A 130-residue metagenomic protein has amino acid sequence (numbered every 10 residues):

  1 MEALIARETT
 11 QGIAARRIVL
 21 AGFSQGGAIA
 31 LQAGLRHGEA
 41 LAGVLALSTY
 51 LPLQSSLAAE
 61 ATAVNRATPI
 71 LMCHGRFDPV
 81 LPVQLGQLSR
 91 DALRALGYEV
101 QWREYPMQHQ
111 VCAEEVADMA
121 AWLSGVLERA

Functional and structural regions predicted by a protein language model:
E2, A6, L35, Q87 (+1 more regions): Amphipathic, non-transmembrane alpha-helical secondary structure
E2-V19: Gly/Ser-rich "nucleophile elbow"/oxyanion-hole loop immediately N-terminal to the catalytic nucleophile in hydrolases
R16, N65-I70, L96-E99: Short, proline-enriched alpha-helix->beta-strand connector loops that line the catalytic pocket of alpha/beta-hydrolase
R16-N65: Primarily recognizes the serine-hydrolase "nucleophile elbow" in alpha/beta-hydrolase and SGNH/GDSL folds
L71-H74, D78: Short beta-strand/loop motif that positions the catalytic acidic residue of the alpha/beta-hydrolase fold
Q84-A130: C-terminal catalytic histidine-bearing segment of alpha/beta-hydrolase fold enzymes
